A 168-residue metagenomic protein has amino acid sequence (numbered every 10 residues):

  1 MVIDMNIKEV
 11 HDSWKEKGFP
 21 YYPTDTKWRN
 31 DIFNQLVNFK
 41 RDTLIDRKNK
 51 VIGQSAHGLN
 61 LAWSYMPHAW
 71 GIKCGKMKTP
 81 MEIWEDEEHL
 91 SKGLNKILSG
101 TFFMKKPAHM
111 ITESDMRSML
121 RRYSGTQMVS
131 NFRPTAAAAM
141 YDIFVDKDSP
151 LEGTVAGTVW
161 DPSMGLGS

Functional and structural regions predicted by a protein language model:
M1-V129: N-terminal accessory regions of S-adenosyl-L-methionine
S124-N131, A137, G153: Long amphipathic N-terminal alpha/beta scaffold segment
A137-S168: Conserved S-adenosyl-L-methionine
